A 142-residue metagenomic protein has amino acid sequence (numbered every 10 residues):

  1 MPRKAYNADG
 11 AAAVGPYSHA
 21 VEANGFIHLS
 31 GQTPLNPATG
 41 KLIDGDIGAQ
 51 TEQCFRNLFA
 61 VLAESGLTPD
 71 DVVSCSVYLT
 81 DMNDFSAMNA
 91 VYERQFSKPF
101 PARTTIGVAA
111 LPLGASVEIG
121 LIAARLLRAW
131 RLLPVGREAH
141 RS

Functional and structural regions predicted by a protein language model:
M1-R56, A60-S74, L79-R137, R141-S142: N-terminal presequence-like segments and the immediate start of the first folded domain
